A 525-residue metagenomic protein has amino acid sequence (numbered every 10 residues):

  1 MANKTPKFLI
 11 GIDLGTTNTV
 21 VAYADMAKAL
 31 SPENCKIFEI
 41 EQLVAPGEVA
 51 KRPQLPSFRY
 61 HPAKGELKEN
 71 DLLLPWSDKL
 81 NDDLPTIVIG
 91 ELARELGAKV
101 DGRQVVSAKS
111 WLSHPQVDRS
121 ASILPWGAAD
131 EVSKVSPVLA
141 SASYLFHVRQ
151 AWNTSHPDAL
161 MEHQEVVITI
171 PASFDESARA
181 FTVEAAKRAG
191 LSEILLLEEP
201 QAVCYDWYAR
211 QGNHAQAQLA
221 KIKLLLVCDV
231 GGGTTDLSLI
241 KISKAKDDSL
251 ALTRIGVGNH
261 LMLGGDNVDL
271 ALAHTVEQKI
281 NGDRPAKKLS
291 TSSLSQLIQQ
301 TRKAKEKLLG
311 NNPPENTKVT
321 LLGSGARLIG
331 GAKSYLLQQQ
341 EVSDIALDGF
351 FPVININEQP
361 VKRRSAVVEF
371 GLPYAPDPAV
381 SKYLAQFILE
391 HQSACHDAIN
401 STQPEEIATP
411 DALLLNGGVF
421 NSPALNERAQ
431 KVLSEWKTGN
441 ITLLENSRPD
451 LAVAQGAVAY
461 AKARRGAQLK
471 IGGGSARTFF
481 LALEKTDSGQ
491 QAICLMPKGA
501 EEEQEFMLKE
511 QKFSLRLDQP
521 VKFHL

Functional and structural regions predicted by a protein language model:
M1-K7, L196-C228, I399-P404, L451-K470: Conserved phosphate-binding catalytic cores of ATP/NTP-utilizing and phosphoryl-transfer enzymes
A2-P32, R103, A108, R119 (+1 more regions): Gly/Thr-rich phosphate-binding beta-strand-loop-beta motif of the actin/hexokinase/Hsp70
P6, L14-T16, L219-A220, Q278-I329 (+2 more regions): Acidic, glycine/GT-rich loop-and beta-edge segments that sit at the periphery of enzyme/chaperone cores
K36-K187, L270-T317, A326-K362: Phosphate-binding loop and its immediate beta->loop->alpha context in nucleotide/phosphate-handling enzymes
S143-A159, D206-Q216, G349-T409, R428 (+1 more regions): Phosphate/ATP-binding catalytic cores across multiple sugar-kinase/actin-like superfamilies, primarily ASKHA
Q150-L160, E165, A172-F174, A178 (+5 more regions): Hydrophobic, small-residue-rich alpha-helical packing segments that form membrane-like cores
V166-F181, G325-L328, S334, L372-A379 (+2 more regions): Glycine-rich phosphate-binding loops at beta-strand->alpha-helix junctions
A189-A202, P373, A429-G456: Conserved phosphate-binding/catalytic loops in two-lobed NTP-binding clefts
